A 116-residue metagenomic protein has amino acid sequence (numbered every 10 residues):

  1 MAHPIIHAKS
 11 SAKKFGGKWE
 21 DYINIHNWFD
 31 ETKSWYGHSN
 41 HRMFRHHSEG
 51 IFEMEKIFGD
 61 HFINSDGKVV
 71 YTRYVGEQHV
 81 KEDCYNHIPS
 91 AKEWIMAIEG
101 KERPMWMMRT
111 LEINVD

Functional and structural regions predicted by a protein language model:
M1-D116: N-terminal membrane-targeting hydrophobic helices
